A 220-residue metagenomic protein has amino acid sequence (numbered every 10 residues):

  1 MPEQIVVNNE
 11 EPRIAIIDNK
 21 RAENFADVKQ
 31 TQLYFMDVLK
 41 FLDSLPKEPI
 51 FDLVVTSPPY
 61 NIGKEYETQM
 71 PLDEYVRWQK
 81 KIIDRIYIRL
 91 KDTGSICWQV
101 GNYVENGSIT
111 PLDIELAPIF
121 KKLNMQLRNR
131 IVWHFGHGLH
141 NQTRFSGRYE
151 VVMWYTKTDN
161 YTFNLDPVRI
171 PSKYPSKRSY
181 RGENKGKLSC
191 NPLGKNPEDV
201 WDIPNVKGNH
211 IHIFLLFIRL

Functional and structural regions predicted by a protein language model:
M1-L220: Core catalytic lobe of class I
